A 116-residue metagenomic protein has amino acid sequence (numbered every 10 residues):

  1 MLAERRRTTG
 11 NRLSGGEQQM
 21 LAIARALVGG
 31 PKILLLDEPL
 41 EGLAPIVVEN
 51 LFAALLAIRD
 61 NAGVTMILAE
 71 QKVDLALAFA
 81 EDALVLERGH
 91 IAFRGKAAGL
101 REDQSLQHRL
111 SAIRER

Functional and structural regions predicted by a protein language model:
L13, A26-L27: ABC ATPase signature
I23: Hydrophobic anchor residue at the start of the ABC signature
V28-K32: A short, proline-enriched helix->beta-strand linker immediately N-terminal to the Walker B motif in ABC-type P-loop
L34-E38: Catalytic Walker B motif of ABC-type/P-loop ATPase nucleotide-binding domains
E49-A62: Helical segment within the ABC ATPase nucleotide-binding domain
E70-Q71: H-loop/switch region of ABC-family ATPase nucleotide-binding domains
A78-A83: Conserved catalytic segment of ABC-fold P-loop ATPases
V85-H90, R94, R101-R116: C-terminal boundary and immediately downstream tail of ABC-type ATPase nucleotide-binding domains
